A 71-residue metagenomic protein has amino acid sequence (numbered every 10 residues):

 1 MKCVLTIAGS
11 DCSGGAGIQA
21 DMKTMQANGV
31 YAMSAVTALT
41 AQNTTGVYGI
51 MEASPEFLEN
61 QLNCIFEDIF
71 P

Functional and structural regions predicted by a protein language model:
K2-T6, M22-P71: Conserved N-terminal subdomain of the carbohydrate kinase-like
A8-G14: Short, glycine-rich nucleotide/cofactor-binding loops
G15-A16, E56: Residue-level recognition of alpha-helix initiation/capping sites
